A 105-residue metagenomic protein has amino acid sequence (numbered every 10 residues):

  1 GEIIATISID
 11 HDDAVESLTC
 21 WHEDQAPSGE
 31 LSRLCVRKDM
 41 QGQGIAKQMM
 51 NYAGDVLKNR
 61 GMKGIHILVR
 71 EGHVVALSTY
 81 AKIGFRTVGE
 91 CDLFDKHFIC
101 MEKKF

Functional and structural regions predicted by a protein language model:
G1-S32, R37-D39, M50-N51, C91-L93 (+1 more regions): Acetyl-CoA-dependent GNAT
A5-S8, L77, F85: A broad helix-preferring feature
R33-V36, G42-D55, S78-K82: Conserved acetyl-CoA-binding loop-helix of GNAT-fold acetyltransferases
Q41, I67-L77, L93-H97: Conserved beta-strand-loop-alpha-helix junction that forms the acyl-donor binding cleft
I45, M62, F85: Short phosphate-binding/catalytic loops that engage adenosine nucleotides
M50, L57-L68: Conserved GNAT acetyl-CoA-binding A-motif
A81-E90: Conserved acetyl-CoA-binding loop of GNAT-fold acetyltransferases
